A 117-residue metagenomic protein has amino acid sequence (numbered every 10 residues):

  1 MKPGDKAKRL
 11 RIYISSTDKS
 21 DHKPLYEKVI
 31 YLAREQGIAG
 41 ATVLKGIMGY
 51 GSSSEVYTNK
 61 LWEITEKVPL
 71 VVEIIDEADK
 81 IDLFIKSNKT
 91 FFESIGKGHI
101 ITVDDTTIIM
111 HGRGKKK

Functional and structural regions predicted by a protein language model:
M1-K117: Positively charged, small/polar-rich N-terminal and surface patches that mediate targeting and assembly and bind
